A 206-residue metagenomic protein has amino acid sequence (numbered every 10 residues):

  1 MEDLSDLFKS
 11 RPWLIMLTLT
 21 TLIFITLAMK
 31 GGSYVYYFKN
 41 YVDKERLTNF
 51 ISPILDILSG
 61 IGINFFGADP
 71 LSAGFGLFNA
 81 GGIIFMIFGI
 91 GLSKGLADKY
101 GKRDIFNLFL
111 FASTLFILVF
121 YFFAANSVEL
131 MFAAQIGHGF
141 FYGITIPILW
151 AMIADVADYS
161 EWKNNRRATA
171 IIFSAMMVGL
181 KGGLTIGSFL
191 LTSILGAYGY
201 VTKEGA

Functional and structural regions predicted by a protein language model:
M1-A206: Membrane-embedded alpha-helical bundles of multi-pass transporters/translocases, especially carrier/permease families
